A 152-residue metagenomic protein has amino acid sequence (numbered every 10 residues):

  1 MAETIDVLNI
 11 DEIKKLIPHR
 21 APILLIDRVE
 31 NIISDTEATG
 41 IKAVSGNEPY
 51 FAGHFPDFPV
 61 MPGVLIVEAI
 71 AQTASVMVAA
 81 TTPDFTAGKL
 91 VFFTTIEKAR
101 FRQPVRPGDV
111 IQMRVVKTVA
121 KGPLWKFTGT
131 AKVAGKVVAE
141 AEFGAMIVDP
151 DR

Functional and structural regions predicted by a protein language model:
A2-I5, D35, V105-D109, T118-R152: HotDog/MaoC-like acyl-thioester-processing domains
A2-V7, A74-Q112, V138, M146: Hydrophobic beta-strand-centered segment that forms part of the acyl-chain substrate-binding groove
L8-R20, A87-G88: Short aromatic-glycine motifs in intrinsically disordered, low-complexity regions
K14, D57, F101-Q103: Beta-strand-rich interaction surfaces with strong enrichment in secreted/lumenal proteins
A21-M61, I66: Catalytic strand-loop segment that frames the active site of acyl-thioester-processing enzymes
I23-L25, I111, W125: Hydrophobic core residues within well-ordered beta-strands of beta-rich domains
D27-E30, E97, R102, V116-T118 (+1 more regions): Conserved positions in beta-strands of structured domains
V29, M61-F85: Active-site helix/loop of acyl-thioester processing domains in fatty-acid/polyketide metabolism, spanning hotdog-fold
